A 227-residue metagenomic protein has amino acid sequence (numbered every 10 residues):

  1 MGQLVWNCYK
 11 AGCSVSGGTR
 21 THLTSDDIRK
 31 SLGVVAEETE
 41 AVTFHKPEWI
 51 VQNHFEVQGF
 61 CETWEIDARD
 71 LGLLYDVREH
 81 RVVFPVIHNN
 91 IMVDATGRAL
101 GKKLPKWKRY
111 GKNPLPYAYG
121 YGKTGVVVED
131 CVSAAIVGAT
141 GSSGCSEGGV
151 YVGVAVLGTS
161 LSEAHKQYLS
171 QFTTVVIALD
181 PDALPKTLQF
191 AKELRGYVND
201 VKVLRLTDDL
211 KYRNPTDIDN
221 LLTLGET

Functional and structural regions predicted by a protein language model:
M1-L73, R78-R81, A99-L104, A183-T187: Non-catalytic accessory segments of DNA primases and related replication-initiation nucleases
V77-T173: Phosphate-handling DNA/RNA-contact segment within nucleic-acid enzymes
V127, F172-K186: Acidic beta-strand-to-loop metal/phosphate-binding motif
D130, D180, L206: Cofactor-binding loop segments of dinucleotide-utilizing enzymes, especially the Rossmann-like FAD- and NAD(P)+-binding
V156, D200-Y212: A generic structural motif
Q167-T173, Y212-E226: Short, surface-exposed amphipathic charged segments that create phosphate/polyanion-binding patches used for binding
P185-Y197: Short, aromatic/basic amphipathic alpha-helical patches
